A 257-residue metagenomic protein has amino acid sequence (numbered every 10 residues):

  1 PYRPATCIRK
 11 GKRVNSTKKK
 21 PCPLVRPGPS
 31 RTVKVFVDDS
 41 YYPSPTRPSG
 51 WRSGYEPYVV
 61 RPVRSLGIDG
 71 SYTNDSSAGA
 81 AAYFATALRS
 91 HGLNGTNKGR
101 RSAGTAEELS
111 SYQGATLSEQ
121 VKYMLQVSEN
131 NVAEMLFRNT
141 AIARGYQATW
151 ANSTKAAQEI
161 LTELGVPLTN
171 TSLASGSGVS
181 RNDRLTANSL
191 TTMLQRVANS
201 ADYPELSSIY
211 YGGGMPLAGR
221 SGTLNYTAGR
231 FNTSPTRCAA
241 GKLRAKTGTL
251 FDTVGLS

Functional and structural regions predicted by a protein language model:
P1-G70: Periplasmic/cell-envelope proteins involved in peptidoglycan metabolism and beta-lactam response
P4-S16, R26-S30, D69-I209: A small/polar active-site loop signature that marks catalytic segments
V14-S16, S44-R47, A103, A151 (+2 more regions): A short linear-motif detector with a strong N-terminal bias
G28-S30, V59-R61, V166, T236 (+1 more regions): A generic structural signal for short, non-catalytic loop/turn and secondary-structure boundary residues
R52-S53, E159, A245-K246: Intrinsically disordered, low-complexity segments enriched in polar/charged residues with Gly/Pro, especially when
S175-G176, R181-S257: C-terminal soluble interaction/assembly domains
